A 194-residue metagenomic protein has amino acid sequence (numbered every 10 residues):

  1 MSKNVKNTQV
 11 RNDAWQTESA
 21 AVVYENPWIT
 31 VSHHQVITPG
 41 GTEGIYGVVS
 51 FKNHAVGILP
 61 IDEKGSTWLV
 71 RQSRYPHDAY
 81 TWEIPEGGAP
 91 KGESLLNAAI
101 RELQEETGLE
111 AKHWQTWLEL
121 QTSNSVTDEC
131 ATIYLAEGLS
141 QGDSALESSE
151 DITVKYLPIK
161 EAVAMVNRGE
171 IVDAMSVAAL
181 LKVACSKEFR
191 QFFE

Functional and structural regions predicted by a protein language model:
M1-E25: Extreme N-terminal tail/first-helix region
V10-A14, V49, G57-R101: Conserved Nudix-box catalytic region and its N-terminal flanking loop in Nudix hydrolases and closely related
T17, V31, I45-Y46, V70 (+2 more regions): Hydrophobic residues on conserved beta-strands that form the core of alpha/beta folds
S19-G57, E63: Acidic, metal-coordinating catalytic segment for phosphate/diphosphate chemistry, firing primarily on the Nudix
N26, P76, N124-V126: Short glycine/serine/proline-enriched coil/turn segments at secondary-structure junctions
I45, K52-G57, D62, G88-M175 (+1 more regions): Unchanged
V183-E194: Short helix-capping/linker segments at secondary-structure and domain boundaries
